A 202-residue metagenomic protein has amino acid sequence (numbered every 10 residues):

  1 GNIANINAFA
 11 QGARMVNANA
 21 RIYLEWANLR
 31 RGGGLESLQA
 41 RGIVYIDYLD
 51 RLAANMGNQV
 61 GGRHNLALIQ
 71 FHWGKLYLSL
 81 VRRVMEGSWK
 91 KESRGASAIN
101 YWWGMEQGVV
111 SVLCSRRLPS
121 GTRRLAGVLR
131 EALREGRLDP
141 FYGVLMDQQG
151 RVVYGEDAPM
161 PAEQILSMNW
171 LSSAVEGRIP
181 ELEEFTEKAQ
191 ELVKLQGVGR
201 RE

Functional and structural regions predicted by a protein language model:
G1-E202: A residue-level marker of the well-folded mature domains of exported/periplasmic proteins
